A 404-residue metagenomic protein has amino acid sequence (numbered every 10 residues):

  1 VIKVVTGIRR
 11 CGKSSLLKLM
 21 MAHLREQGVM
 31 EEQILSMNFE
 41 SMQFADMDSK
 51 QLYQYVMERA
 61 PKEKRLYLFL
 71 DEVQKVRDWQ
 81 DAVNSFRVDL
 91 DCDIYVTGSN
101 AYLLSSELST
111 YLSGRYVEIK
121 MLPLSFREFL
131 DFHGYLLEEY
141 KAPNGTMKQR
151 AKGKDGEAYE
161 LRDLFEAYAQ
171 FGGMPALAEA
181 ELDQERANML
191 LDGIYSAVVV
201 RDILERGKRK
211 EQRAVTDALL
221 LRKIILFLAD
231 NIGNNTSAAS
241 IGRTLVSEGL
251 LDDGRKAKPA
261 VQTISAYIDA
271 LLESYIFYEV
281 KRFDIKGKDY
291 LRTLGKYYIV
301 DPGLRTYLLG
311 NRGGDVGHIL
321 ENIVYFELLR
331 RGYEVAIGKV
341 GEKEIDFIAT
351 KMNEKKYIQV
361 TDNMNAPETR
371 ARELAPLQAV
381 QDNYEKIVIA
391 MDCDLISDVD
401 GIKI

Functional and structural regions predicted by a protein language model:
V5: Hydrophobic anchor at the beta1->P-loop junction of P-loop NTPases
G12, L17, V324, L328 (+2 more regions): Conserved catalytic cores of phosphodiester-cleaving nucleases, focusing on short active-site segments
Q33-K64: Short glycine-rich substrate-engagement loop in P-loop NTPases that contacts/grips substrate
P61-W79: Conserved P-loop NTPase "ATPase switch" module shared by AAA+ and STAND
D93-S99, K120, F129: Structural recognition of the conserved hydrophobic beta-strand(s) that form the central parallel beta-sheet of P-loop
E107-D230, N234: Interdomain motor-coupling "hinge/lid" segment immediately C-terminal to the ATP-binding subdomain of NTP-driven enzymes
E179, Q184-E354: Accessory nucleic acid-recognition modules appended to NTPase machines
G338, D362-K403: Catalytic cores of nucleic-acid endonucleases
